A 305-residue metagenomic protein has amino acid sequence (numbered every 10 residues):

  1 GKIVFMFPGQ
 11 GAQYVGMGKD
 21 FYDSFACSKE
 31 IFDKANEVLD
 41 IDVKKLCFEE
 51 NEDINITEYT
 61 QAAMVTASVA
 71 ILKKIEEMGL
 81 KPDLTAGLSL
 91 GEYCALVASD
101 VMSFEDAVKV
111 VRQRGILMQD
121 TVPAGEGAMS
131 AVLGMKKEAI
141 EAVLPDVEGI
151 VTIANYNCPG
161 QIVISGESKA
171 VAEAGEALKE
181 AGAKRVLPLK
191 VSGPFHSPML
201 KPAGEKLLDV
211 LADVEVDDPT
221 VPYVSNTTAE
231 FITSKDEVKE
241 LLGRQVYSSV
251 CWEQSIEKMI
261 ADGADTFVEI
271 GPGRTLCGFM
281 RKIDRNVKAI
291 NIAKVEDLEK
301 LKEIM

Functional and structural regions predicted by a protein language model:
G1-I140, L189, T266-E296: FabD-like malonyl-/acyl-CoA
Q10-A12, L39, S99-S248: Alpha/beta catalytic cores of group-transfer enzymes, especially the acyltransferase/condensing modules of polyketide
C27, A67, A170, K206 (+1 more regions): Charged catalytic carboxylate motif
E76, K179, I260-G263: Non-catalytic positions within long, well-ordered alpha-helices that form the structural scaffold/packing of enzyme
T228, K288-M305: Short, flexible loop segments at boundaries between secondary-structure elements
S249-A264: A short, acidic, amphipathic alpha-helical segment used as a generic capping/interface helix at domain edges
